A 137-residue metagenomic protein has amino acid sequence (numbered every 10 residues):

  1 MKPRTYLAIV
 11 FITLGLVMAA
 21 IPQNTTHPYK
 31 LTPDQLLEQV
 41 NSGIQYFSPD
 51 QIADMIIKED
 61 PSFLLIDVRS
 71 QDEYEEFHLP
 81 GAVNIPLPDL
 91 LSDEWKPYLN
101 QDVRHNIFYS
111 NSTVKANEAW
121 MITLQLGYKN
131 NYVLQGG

Functional and structural regions predicted by a protein language model:
M1-L64, Q71-E73: Flexible, polar/low-complexity N-terminal or interdomain linker segments that lie immediately upstream of folded
Y6, Y29, Y46, Y74-F77 (+4 more regions): Sequence-level detector for tyrosine residue identity
A19-I21, V40, N84-P86, Y98 (+1 more regions): Alpha-helix boundary/interfacial micro-motifs
T32-P33, L37, L87, L126 (+1 more regions): Generic detector of bulky aromatic hydrophobic side chains
L37-S42, P80-V83, H105-N111: Second-shell loop/turn segments in exported
D50-E94, Y98-L99: Extracytoplasmic/periplasmic/luminal assembly and interaction segments in envelope/secretory/respiratory proteins
W95-G137: Catalytic cysteine-centered active loop of the rhodanese-like fold, especially the PTP/DSP P-loop
